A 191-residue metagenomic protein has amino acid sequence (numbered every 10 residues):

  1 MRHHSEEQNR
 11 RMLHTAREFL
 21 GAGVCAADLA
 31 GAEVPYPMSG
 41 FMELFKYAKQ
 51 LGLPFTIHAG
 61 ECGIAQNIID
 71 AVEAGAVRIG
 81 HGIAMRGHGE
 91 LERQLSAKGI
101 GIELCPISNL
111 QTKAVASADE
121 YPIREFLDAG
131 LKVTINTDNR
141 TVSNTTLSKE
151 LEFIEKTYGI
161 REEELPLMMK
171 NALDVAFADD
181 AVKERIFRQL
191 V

Functional and structural regions predicted by a protein language model:
M1-H4, L29-V34, G60-C62, G82-A84 (+2 more regions): Active-site beta-loop-alpha junctions enriched in small/polar residues
M1-Q8, F177-A181: Short, conserved secondary-structure transition motifs
Q8-A26, V34-V77, R86-I100, S117-K132 (+1 more regions): Histidine/acidic residue-rich metal-binding segments in metalloenzymes
D28-A30, P54-I57, C105, N136 (+1 more regions): Active-site neighborhood of phospho(di)ester-bond hydrolases with catalytic His/Asp-centered motifs
I79, I102, F126, D138 (+1 more regions): Hydrophobic, well-ordered secondary-structure elements that form the walls of internal hydrophobic environments
T112-K113: Glycine/threonine-rich flexible loop motifs
S117-N136, R140-E164, N171-A172: Flexible, acidic glycine-rich loops studded with aromatic residues
G159-V191: Mid-to-C-terminal alpha-helical segments outside catalytic/metal-binding sites
